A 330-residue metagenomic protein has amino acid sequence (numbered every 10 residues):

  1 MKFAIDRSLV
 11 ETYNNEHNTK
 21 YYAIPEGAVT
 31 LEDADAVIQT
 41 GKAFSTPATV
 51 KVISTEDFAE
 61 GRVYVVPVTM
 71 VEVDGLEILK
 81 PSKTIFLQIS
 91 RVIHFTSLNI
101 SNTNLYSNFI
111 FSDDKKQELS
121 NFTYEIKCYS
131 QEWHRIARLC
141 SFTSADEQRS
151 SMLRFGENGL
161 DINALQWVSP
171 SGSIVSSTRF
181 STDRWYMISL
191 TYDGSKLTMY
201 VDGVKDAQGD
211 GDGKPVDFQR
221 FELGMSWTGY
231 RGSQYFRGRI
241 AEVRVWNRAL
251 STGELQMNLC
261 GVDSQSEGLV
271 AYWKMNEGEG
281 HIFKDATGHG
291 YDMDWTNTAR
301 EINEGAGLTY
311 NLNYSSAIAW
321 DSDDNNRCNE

Functional and structural regions predicted by a protein language model:
S8-V10, T55-E56, V73-D74, Q131-W133 (+4 more regions): Acidic glycine-/aspartate-rich tracts in secreted/extracellular proteins
E11-A36, S169: Short beta-strand and strand-turn-strand segments in soluble, beta-rich domains
E56-V65: Short glycine/proline/serine/threonine-rich loop/turn segments at secondary-structure transition edges
D74, K83-S101, G261-E330: Extracytoplasmic low-complexity segments
S90-I100, Y129-W133, M152-D212, I302-N329: Extracellular glycan-interaction surfaces
I93-N163, L250-E254: Extracellular glycan-recognition modules
F122-E132, S233-C260, V270-G280: Extracellular, beta-strand-rich glycan-interacting domains
G209-R239, S264-G268: Flexible glycan-contacting loops in extracellular carbohydrate-active proteins
